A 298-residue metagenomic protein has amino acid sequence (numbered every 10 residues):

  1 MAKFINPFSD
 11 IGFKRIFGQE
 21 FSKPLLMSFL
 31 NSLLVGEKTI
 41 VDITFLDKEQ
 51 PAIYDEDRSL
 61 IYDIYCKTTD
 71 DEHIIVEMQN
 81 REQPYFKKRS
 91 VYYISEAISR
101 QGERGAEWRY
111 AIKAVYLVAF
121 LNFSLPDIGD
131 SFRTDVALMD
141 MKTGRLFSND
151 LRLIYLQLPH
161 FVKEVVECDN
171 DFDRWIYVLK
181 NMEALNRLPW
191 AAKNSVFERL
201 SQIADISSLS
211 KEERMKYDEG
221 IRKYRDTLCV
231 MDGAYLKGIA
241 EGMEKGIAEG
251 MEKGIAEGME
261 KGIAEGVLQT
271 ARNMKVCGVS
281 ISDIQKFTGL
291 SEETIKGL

Functional and structural regions predicted by a protein language model:
M1-L298: Elongated, amphipathic alpha-helical interaction scaffolds
